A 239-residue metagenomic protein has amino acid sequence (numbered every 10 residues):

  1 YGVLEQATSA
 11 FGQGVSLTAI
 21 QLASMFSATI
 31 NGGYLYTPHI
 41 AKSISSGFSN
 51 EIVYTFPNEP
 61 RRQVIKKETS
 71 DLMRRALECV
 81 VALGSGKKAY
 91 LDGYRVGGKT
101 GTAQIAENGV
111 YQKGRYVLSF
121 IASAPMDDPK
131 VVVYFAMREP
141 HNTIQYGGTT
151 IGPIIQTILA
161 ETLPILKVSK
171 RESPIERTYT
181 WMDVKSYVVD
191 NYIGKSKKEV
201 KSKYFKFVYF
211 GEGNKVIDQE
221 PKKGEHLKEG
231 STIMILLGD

Functional and structural regions predicted by a protein language model:
Y1-P60, L77-K167: Active-site beta-strand/loop architecture of penicillin-binding DD-peptidases
R62, S70: Extended, non-catalytic substrate-recognition/exosite surfaces adjacent to catalytic cores, especially in enzymes
G93, F135-T149, I154-D239: Ligand-recognition elements built from short beta-strands and adjacent flexible loops
